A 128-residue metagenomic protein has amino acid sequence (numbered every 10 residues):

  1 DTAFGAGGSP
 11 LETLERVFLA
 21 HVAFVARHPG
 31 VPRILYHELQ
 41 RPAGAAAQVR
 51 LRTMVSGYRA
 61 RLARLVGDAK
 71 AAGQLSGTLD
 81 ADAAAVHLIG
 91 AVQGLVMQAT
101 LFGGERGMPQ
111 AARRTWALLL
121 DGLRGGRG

Functional and structural regions predicted by a protein language model:
D1, A45-Q48, L79, A99-G103: Short acidic, glycine/proline-rich loop/turn micro-motifs
D1-V31, A81, A85-L88: Hydrophobic alpha-helical connector segments
A3-F4, L35, L39, A99-F102: Secondary-structure edge/capping motif, primarily at the C-terminal ends of alpha-helices and the immediately following
A23-R27, R64, D68, L88-R106 (+1 more regions): Amphipathic C-terminal alpha-helical segment
A26-A46: Amphipathic alpha-helical segments used for helix-helix packing
R27, A45-A72, D82-V86, R113: Amphipathic alpha-helical packing segments from all-alpha helical-bundle domains
